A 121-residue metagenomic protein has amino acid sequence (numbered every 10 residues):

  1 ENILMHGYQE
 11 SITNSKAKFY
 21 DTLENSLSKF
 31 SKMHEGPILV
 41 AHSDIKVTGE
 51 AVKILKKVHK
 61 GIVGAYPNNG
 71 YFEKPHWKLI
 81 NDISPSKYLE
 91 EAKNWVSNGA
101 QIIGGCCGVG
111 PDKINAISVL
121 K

Functional and structural regions predicted by a protein language model:
E1-K121: Domain-level signal for soluble alpha/beta catalytic cores
